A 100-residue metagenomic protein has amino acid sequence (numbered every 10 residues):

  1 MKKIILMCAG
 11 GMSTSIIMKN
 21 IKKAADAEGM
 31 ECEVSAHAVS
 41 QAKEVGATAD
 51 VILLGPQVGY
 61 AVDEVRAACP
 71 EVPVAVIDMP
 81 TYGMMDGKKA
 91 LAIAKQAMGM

Functional and structural regions predicted by a protein language model:
K2-A9, V51-L53, A75-D78: Short glycine-rich or small-residue beta-strand-to-loop segments that form or flank ligand, phosphate, metal/Fe-S
K2-S40: Conserved active-site segments centered on acidic
K3, A75-M100: Ser/Thr/Gly-rich flexible loops in soluble cytosolic domains mediating phosphotransfer, phosphorylation
T14, V72-A75: Residue-level marker of intrinsically disordered, low-complexity segments enriched for small/polar residues
K19, C32-T48, L54-P73, T81 (+1 more regions): Cofactor-cradling patches in redox/metallo enzymes
